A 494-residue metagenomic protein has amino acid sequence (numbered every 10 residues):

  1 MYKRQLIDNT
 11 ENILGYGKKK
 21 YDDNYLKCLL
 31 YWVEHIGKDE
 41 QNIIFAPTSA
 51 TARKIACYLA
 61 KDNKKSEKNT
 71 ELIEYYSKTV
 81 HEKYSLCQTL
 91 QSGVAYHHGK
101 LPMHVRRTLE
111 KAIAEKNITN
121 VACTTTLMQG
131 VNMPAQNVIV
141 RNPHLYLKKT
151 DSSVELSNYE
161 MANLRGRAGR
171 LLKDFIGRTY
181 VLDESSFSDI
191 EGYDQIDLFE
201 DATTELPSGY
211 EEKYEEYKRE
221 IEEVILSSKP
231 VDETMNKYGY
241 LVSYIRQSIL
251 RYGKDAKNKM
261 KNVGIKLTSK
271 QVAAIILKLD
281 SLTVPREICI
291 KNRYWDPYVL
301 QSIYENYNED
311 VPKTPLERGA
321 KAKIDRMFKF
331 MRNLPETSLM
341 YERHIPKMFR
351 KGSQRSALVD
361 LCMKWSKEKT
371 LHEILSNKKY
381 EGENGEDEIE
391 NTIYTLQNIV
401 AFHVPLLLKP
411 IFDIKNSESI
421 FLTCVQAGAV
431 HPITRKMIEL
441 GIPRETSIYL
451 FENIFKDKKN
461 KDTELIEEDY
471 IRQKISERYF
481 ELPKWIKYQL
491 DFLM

Functional and structural regions predicted by a protein language model:
M1, V121-L127: Ser/Thr-glycine-rich phosphate-binding loops at phosphate-binding pockets of nucleotides, nucleotide cofactors
K3-N120, L147-M161: Conserved C-terminal RecA-like helicase domain
F45, H97, C123-T124, R141 (+2 more regions): Generic beta-strand/beta-sheet core signal
G130: N-terminal nucleotide-binding beta1-loop-alpha1 segment
M133, N137, R141-Y146, S152-Q195: Conserved segment of the helicase C-terminal RecA-like domain
D151-L156, L206, K379-Y380: C-terminal or late-domain output modules
D189-G239: C-terminal or mid-to-C-terminal helical accessory/interaction module adjacent to the motor/catalytic core
E223-Y252, G264, A274-M494: C-terminal accessory/interaction regions of large nucleic acid-associated machines
